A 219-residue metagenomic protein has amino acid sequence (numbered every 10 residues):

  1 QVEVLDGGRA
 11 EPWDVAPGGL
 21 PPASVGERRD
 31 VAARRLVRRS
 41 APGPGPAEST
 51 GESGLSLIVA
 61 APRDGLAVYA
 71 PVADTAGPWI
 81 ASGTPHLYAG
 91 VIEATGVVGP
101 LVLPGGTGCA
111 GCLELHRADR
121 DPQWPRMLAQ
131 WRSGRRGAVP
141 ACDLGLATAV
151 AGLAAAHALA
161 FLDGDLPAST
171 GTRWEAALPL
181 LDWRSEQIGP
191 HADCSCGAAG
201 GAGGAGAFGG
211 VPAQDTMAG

Functional and structural regions predicted by a protein language model:
Q1-G219: Adenine nucleotide-associated cytosolic modules
